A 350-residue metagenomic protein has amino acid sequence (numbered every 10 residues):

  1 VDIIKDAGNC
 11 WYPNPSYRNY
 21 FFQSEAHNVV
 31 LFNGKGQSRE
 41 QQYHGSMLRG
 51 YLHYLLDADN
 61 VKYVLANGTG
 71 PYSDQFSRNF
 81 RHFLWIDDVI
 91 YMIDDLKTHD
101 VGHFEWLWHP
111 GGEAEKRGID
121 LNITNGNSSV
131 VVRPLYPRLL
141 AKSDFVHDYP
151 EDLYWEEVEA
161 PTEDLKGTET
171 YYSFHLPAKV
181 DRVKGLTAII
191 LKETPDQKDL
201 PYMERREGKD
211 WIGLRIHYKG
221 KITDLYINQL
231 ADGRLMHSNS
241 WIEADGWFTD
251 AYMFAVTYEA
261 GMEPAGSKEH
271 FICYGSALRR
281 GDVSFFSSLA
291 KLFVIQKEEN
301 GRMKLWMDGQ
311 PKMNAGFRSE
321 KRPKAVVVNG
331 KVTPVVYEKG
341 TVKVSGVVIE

Functional and structural regions predicted by a protein language model:
D2-D6, V29-L31: Structural recognition of the beta-strand scaffold that forms the well-ordered cores of secreted hydrolase catalytic
N9: Zn2+-dependent peptidoglycan hydrolase active-site motif and core
Y12-E350: CBM-like, beta-strand-rich accessory domains located in the C-terminal region of large, secreted polysaccharide-active
